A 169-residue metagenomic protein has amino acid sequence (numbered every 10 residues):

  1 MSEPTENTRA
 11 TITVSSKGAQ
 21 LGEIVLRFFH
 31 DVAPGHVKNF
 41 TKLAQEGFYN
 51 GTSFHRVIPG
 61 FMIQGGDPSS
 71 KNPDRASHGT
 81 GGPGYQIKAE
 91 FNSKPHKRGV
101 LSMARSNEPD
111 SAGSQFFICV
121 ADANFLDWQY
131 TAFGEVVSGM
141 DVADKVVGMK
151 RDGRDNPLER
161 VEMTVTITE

Functional and structural regions predicted by a protein language model:
M1-E169: Cyclophilin-like peptidyl-prolyl cis-trans isomerases
